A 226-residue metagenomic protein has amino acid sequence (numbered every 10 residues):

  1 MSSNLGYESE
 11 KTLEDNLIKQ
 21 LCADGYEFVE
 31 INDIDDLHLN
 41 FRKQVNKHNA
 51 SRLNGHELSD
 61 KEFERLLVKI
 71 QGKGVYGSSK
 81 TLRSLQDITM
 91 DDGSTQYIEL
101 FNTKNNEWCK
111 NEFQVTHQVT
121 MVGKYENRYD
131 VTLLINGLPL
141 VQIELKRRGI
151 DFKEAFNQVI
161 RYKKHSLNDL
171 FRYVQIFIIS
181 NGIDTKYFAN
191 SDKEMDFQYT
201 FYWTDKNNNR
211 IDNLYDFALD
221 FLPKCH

Functional and structural regions predicted by a protein language model:
S2-H226: ATP-dependent helicase/translocase motor core
